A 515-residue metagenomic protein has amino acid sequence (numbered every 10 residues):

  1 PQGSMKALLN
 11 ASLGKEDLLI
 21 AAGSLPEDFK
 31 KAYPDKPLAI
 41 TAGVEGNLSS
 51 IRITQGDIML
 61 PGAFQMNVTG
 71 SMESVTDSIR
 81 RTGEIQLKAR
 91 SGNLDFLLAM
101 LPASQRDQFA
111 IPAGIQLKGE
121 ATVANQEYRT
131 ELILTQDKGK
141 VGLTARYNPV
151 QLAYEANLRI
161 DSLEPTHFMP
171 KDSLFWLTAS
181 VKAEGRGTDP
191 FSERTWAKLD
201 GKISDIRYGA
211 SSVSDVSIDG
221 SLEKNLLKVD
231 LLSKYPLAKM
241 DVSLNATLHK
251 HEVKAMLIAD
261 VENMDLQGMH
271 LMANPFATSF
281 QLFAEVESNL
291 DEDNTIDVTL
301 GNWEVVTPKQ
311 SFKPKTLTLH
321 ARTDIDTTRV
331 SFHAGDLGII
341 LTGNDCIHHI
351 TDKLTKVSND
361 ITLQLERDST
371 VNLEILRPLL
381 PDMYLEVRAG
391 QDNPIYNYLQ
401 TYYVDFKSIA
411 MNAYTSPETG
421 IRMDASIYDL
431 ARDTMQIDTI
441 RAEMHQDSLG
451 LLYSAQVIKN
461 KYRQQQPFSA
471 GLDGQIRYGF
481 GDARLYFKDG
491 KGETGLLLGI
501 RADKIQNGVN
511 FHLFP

Functional and structural regions predicted by a protein language model:
P1-P515: Interface amphipathic segments
